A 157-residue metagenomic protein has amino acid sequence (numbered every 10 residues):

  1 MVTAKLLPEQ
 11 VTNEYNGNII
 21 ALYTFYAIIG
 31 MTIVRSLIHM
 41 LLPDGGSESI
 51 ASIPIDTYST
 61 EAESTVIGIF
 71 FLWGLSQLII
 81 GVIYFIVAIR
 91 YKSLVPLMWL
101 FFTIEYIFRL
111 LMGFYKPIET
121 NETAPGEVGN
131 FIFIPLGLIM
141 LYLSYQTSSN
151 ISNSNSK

Functional and structural regions predicted by a protein language model:
V2-R35: Cytosolic juxtamembrane helix and N-cap/initiation of the first transmembrane helix
M31-S59: Hydrophobic transmembrane helix segments
I50-F85: Core segments of alpha-helical transmembrane spans in multipass integral membrane proteins
A51-I53, E119-I132: Non-cytosolic membrane-interface motifs at loop->transmembrane helix junctions
G81-P96: Juxtamembrane helix-break-helix junctions at the cytosolic face of small multi-pass alpha-helical membrane proteins
L97-F114: Hydrophobic alpha-helical membrane segments
P135-S154: Membrane-water interface at the C-terminal end of transmembrane alpha helices
